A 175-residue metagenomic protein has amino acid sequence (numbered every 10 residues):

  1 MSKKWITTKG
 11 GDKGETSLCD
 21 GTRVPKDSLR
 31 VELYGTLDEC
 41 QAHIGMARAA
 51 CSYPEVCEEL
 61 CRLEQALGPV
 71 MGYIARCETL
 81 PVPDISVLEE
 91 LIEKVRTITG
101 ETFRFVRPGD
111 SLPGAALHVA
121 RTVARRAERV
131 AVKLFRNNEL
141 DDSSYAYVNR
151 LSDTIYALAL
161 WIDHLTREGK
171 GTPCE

Functional and structural regions predicted by a protein language model:
M1-E175: Phosphate/pyrophosphate-binding loop motifs in nucleotide- or prenyl diphosphate-using proteins
